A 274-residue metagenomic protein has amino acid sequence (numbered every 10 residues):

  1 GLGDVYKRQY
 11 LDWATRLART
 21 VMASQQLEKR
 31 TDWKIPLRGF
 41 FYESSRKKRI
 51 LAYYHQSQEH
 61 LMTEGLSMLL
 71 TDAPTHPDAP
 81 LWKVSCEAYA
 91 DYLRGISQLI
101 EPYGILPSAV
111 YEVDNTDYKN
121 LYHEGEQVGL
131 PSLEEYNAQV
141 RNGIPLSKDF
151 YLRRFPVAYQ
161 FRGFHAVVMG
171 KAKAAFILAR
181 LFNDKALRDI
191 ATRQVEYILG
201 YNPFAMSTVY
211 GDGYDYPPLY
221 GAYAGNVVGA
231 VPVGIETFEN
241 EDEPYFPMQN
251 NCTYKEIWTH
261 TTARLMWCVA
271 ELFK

Functional and structural regions predicted by a protein language model:
G1, L17, G65-D72, A174-L181 (+3 more regions): Core register positions within helices of long alpha-helical scaffolds
G1, Y53-E64, R162-G170, T253-R264: Aromatic- and histidine-enriched alpha-helix N-cap/loop-to-helix transition segments that scaffold the rims
L2-Y6: Short, small-residue-biased leader/transition segments that mark boundaries at the very start of proteins
K7-S24, G65, P74-P102, S132-F155 (+2 more regions): Extended, well-ordered alpha-helical scaffold segments
T15-A18, M22-L70: Long, internal scaffold/assembly segments composed of regular secondary structure
Q26, T31-K34, R38, L51-Y54 (+2 more regions): CBM-like carbohydrate-recognition segments
Y42-R46, P145-A158, N240-C252: Short glycine/proline-rich turn/loop motifs
G143, S147-L178, V195, V209 (+1 more regions): Eukaryotic scaffolding regions of large macromolecular assemblies
